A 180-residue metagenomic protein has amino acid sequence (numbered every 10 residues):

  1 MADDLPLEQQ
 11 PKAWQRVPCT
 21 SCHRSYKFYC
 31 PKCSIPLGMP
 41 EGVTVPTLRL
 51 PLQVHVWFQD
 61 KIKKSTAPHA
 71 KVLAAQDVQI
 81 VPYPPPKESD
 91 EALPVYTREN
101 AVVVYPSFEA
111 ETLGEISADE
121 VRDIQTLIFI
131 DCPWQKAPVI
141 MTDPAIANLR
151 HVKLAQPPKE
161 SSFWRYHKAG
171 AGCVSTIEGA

Functional and structural regions predicted by a protein language model:
M1-E8, Y26, E109-D119: Short, charge-rich amphipathic segments
D3-Q53: Cys/His-rich short segments
A13, K27, K64, G170 (+1 more regions): Electropositive phosphate-/nucleotide-binding environments in soluble metabolic enzymes
P31-R98, I116: Glycine-rich, flexible N-terminal cofactor/catalytic loop recognition
K61, P84-P86, F108-A110, L154-K159: Short, acidic/turn-prone active-site loops that include or flank metal/cofactor- and phosphate-binding residues
K71-I146: S-adenosyl-L-methionine/SAH cofactor-binding core of RNA-modifying enzymes
E120, Q125-L127, W134-A180: C-terminal folded domains that constitute the principal catalytic or ligand-binding module of multi-domain proteins
